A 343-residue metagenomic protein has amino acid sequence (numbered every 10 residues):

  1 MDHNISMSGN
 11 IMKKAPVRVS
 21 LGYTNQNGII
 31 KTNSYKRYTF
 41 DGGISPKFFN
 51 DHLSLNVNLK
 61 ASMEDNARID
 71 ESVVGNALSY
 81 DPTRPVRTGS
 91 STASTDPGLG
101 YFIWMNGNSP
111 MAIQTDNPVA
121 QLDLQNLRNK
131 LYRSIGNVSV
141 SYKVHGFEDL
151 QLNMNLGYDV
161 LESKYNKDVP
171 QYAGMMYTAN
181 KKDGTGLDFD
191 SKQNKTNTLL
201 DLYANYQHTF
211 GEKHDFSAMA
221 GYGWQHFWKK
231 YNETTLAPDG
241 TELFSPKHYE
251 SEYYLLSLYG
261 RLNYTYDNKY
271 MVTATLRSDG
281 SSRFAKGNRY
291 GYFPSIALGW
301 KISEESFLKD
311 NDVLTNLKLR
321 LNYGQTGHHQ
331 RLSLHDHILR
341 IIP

Functional and structural regions predicted by a protein language model:
M1, I29-Y35, T39, G43-I135 (+3 more regions): Surface-exposed loop/interface segments of Gram-negative outer-membrane beta-barrel transport/assembly proteins
M1-V17, L21-S34, S45-N50, G146: Outer-membrane beta-barrel pore proteins
I5, G42, G136-V140, L202-A204 (+4 more regions): Membrane-embedded beta-strands of outer-membrane beta-barrel proteins, especially the hydrophobic/small aromatic
S8-N10, S45-F49, S141-H145, N205-T209 (+3 more regions): Structural signature of outer-membrane beta-barrel channels/translocons
K14-S20, G107-D116, T178-A179, P238 (+1 more regions): Active-site-adjacent bridging/hinge elements
L21-N27, V272-F284: Transmembrane beta-strand segments that form the barrel wall of outer-membrane beta-barrel proteins
V160, Y222, L256-Y264, V272 (+1 more regions): Contiguous, well-ordered alpha-helical segments that form the cores/surfaces of helical PPI scaffolds
K286-Y290: Short glycine/threonine-rich loop-to-helix capping motif typified by GTGT followed within a few residues by an Asp-Pro
